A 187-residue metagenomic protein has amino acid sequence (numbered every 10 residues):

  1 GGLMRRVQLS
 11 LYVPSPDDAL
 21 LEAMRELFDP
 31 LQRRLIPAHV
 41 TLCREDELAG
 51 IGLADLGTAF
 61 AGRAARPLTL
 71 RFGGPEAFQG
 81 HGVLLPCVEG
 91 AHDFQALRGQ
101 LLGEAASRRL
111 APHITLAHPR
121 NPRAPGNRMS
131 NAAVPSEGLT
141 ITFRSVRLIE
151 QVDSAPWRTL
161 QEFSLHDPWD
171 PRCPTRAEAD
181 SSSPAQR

Functional and structural regions predicted by a protein language model:
G2-R187: Histidine-dependent nucleotide/RNA phosphoesterase domain, centered on the 2H-phosphoesterase fold with its duplicated
